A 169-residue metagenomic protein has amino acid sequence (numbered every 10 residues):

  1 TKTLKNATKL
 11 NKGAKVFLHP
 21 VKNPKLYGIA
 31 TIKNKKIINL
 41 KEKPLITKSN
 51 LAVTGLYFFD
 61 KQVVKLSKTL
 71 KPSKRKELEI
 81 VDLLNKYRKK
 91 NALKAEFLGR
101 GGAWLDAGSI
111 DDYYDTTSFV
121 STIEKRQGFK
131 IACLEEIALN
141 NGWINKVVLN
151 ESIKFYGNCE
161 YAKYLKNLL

Functional and structural regions predicted by a protein language model:
T1-N34, F58-K61, K65-L70: Conserved beta-loop-beta/alpha segment of the NTase-like Rossmann-fold superfamily that binds/positions NTPs
T8, K36-E136, W143, V147 (+1 more regions): Catalytic-core segments of class I nucleotidyltransferases/pyrophosphorylases that form NMP-activated intermediates
W143-L169: Short, amphipathic C-terminal "tail helix"
